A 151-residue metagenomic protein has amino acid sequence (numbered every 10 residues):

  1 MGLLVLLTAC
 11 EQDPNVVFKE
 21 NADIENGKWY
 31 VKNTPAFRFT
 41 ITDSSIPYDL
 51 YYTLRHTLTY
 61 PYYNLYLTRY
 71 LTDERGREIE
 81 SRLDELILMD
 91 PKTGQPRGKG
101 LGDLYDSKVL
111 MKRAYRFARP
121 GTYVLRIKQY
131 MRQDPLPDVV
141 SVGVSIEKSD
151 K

Functional and structural regions predicted by a protein language model:
L6-A9: C-terminal motif of bacterial Sec signal peptides marking the signal peptidase cleavage site
E11-P14: Bacterial signal peptide processing site
F18-R38: Post-signal peptide N-terminal segment of mature Sec-exported envelope proteins
T34-A36, D84-M89, P96-K112: A beta-strand/beta-hairpin structural motif
S45-Y48, V109-Q129: Short tyrosine-centred short linear motifs in exposed loops/low-complexity segments
Y52-Y60, M131: Short amphipathic, basic-aromatic surface patches that mediate peripheral association with negatively charged
P61-L67, D138-S141: Short coil-to-beta strand junction motifs in C2/discoidin
A118-D134, D138-K148: Internal, hydrophobic beta-strand segments that form the core of beta-sheet-rich folds
